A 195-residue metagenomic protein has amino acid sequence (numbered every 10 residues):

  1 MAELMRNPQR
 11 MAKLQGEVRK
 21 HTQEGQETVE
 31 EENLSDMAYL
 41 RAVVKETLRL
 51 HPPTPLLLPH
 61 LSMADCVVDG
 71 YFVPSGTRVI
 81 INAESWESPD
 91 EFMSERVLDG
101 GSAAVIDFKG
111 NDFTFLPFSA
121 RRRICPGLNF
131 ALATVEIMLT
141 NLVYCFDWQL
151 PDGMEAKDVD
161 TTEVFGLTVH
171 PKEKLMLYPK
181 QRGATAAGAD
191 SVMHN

Functional and structural regions predicted by a protein language model:
M1-E17, T47, P74, R78-N82 (+4 more regions): Central I-helix of cytochrome P450 enzymes
L4-M11, T54, M63-C66, P74 (+4 more regions): A structure-centric feature marking long, well-folded core domains of fungal metabolic enzymes and membrane transporters
P8-R10, L128-L167: Cytochrome P450 heme-binding "Cys pocket" and the immediately downstream C-terminal segment
T28-G70, D90: Conserved cytochrome P450 K-helix E-x-x-R motif and the immediately C-terminal K′/meander segment
E30-A38, G70, F108, R123-F130 (+1 more regions): Conserved, non-catalytic sequence blocks in retroelement Pol enzymes and Pol-derived host proteins
H51, I81-V105, H194: Conserved cytochrome P450 K-helix/beta-meander segment immediately N-terminal to the heme-binding cysteine loop
R78, E84, L167-N195: C-terminal helix/juxtamembrane-tail motif
D99-V135, T162-V164: Cytochrome P450 heme-thiolate "Cys pocket" and heme-binding signature region
